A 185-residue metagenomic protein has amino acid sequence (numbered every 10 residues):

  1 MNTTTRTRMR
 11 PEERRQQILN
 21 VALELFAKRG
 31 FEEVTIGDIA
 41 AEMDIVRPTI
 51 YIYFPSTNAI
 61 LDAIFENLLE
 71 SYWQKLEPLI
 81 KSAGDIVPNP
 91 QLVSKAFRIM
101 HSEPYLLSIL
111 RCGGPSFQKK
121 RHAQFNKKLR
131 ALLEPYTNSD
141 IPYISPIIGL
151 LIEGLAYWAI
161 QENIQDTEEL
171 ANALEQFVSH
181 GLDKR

Functional and structural regions predicted by a protein language model:
M1-R29, E33-I45, A59: Basic, helix-initiating cap at the start of DNA-binding domains
Q17, V21-K28, S71, K75-S82 (+1 more regions): Solvent-exposed, amphipathic alpha-helical segments
M43-F54: Short hydrophobic/aromatic patch on the recognition helix
L61-L68, Q118-R121: Alpha-helical DNA-contacting segments of helix-turn-helix folds
A63, Q74-S102, I148, A171: Hydrophobic alpha-helical connector segments
W73, G114-P146, E169-N172: Amphipathic alpha-helical packing segments from all-alpha helical-bundle domains
P88-N126, Y157-Q161: Amphipathic alpha-helical segments used for helix-helix packing
K95, I99, S139-G181: Hydrophobic alpha-helical segments that form the core of small-molecule binding pockets and/or dimer interfaces
